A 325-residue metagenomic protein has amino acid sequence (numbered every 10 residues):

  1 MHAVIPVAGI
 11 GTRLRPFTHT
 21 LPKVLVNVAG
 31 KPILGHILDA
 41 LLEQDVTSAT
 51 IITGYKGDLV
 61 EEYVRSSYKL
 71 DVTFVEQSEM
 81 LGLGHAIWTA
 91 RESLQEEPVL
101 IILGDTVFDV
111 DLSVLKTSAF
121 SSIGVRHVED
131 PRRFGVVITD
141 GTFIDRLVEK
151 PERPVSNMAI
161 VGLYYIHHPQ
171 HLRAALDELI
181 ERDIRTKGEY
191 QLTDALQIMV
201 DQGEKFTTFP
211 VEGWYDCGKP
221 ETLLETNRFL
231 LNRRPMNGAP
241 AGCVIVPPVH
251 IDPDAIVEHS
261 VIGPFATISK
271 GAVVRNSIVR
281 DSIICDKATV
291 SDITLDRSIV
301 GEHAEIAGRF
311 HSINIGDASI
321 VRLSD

Functional and structural regions predicted by a protein language model:
H2-I5, R13, N27, K31-L103 (+4 more regions): Conserved N-terminal catalytic core of the sugar/cofactor nucleotidyltransferase
I10, D105-T106: Active-site metal-binding loops of divalent metal-dependent hydrolases
G11-P16, R132: Short N-terminal binding/cap micro-motifs at the start of the first secondary-structure element
L25, V137-T139, T208: A structural signal for short hydrophobic beta-strand segments in well-ordered beta-sheet cores
T50-G54, V125, I283, I299: Short internal beta-strands
V107-D183: Conserved core of the sugar-phosphate nucleotidyltransferase
E178-D325: Left-handed beta-helix
